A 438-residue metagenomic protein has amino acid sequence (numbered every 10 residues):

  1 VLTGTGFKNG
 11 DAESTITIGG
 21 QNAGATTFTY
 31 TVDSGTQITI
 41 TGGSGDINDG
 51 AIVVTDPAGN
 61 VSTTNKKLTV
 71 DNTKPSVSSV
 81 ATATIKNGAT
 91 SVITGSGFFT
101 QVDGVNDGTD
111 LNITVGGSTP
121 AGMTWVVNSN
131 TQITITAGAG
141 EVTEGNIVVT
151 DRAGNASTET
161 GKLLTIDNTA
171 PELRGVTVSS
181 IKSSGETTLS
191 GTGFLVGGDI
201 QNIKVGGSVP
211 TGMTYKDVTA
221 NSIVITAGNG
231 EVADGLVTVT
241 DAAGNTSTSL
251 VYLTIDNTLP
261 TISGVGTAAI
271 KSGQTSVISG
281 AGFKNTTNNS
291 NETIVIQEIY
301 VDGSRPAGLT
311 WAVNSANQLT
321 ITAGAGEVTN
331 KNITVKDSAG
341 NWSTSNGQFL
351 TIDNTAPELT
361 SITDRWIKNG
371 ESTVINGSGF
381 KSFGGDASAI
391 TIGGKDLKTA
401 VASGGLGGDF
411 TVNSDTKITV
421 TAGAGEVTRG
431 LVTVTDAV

Functional and structural regions predicted by a protein language model:
V1-E13, G59-D110, G154-I200, G244-E292 (+2 more regions): Beta-strand/beta-sandwich contexts
G4, I18, V32, G42-G43 (+18 more regions): Hydrophobic residues in beta-strands and at strand termini
D11, T36, D46, A89 (+10 more regions): Surface-exposed loop/turn positions
A12-G42, V105-T136, G206-I225, V295 (+3 more regions): Extracellular beta-sheet repeat scaffolds used for adhesion and glycan interaction
G42-D49, A137-T143, A227-D234, G324-T329 (+1 more regions): Surface-exposed, short loops/turns at beta-strand junctions within beta-sandwich domains
G50-I52, G145-I147, G235-V237, K331-I333 (+1 more regions): Hydrophobic beta-strand segments within extracellular beta-sandwich modules
V54-D56, V149-D151, V239-D241, V335-D337 (+1 more regions): Conserved structural position at the C-terminal beta-strand of extracellular beta-sandwich adhesion modules
